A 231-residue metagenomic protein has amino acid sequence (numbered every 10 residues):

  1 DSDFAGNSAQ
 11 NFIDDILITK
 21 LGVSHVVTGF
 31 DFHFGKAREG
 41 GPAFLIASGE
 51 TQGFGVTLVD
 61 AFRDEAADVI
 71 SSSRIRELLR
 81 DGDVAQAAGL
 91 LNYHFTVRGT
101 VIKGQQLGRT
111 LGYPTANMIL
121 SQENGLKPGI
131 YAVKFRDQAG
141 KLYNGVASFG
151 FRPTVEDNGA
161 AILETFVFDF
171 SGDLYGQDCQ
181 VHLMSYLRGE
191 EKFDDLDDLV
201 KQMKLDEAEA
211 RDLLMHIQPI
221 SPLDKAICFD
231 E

Functional and structural regions predicted by a protein language model:
D1-A5, G29-F34, V155-F166: Short, mixed-charge, low-aromatic patches
D1-F4, F12, E50, F54-T57 (+5 more regions): Aromatic-residue detector
D3-P114, E190-V200, E207, L213 (+3 more regions): Classical nucleotidyltransferase
G104-E231: Phosphate/ribose-recognition catalytic cores of enzymes acting on nucleotide-derived substrates
